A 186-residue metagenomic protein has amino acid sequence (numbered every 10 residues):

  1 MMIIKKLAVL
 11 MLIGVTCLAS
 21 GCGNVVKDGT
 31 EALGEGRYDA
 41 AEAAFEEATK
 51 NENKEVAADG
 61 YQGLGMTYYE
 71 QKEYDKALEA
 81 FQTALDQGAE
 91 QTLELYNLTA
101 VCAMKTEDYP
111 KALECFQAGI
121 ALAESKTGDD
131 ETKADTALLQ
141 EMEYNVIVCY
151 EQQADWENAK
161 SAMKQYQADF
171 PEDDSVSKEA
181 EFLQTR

Functional and structural regions predicted by a protein language model:
G23-N24, A57-D59, L93-E94, A134 (+2 more regions): Start-of-helix register in tetratricopeptide repeats
T49-A58, D86-T92, L122-T136: Flexible helix-coil transition and linker loops at the boundaries of alpha-helical arrays
G63, N97-L98, L138, N145 (+1 more regions): Canonical tetratricopeptide repeat
